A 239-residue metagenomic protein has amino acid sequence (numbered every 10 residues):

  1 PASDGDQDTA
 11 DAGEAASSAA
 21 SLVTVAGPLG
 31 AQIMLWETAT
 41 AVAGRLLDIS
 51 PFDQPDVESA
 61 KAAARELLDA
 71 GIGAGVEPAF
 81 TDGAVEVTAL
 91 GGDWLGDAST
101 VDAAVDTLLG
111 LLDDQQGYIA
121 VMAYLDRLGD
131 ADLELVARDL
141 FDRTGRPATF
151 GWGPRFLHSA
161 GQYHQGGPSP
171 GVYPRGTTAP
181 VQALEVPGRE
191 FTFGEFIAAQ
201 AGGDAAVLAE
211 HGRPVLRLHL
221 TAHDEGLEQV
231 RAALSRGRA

Functional and structural regions predicted by a protein language model:
P1-A239: Phosphate-moiety recognition in structured ligand-binding domains
